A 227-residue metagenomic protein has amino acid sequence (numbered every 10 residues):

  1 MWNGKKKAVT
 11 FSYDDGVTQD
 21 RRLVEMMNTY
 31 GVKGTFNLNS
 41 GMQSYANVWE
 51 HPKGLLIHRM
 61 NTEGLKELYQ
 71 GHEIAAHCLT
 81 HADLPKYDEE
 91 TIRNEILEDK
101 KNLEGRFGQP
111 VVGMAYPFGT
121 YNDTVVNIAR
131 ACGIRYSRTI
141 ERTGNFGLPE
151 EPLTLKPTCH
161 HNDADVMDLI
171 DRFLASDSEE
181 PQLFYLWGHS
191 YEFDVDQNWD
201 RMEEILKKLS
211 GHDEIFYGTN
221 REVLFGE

Functional and structural regions predicted by a protein language model:
M1-Q19: Boundary/entry segment of secreted carbohydrate-active catalytic domains
M1-W2, T29-G31, S40, E104 (+3 more regions): C-terminal domain-boundary segment and adjacent tail
T10-F11, E73, I215: Hydrophobic "anchor" residues on beta-strands that sit immediately upstream of conserved functional sites
Y13-G16, C78, S190, N220: Active-site metal-binding loops of divalent metal-dependent hydrolases
D15-T18, P117-Y121, H161: Short beta->alpha connector loops
R22-M26, T124-I128, R201, I205: A short acidic, amphipathic alpha-helical/loop segment
N28-V125, A131-R135, R142-L155, Q182-F193: Metal-dependent polysaccharide deacetylase catalytic core of the NodB/CE4 family, i.e., the active-site-bearing domain
E89-N94, A164-M167, D196-W199, E203: Non-membrane alpha-helical structural segments and their capping/turn regions in soluble enzymes
